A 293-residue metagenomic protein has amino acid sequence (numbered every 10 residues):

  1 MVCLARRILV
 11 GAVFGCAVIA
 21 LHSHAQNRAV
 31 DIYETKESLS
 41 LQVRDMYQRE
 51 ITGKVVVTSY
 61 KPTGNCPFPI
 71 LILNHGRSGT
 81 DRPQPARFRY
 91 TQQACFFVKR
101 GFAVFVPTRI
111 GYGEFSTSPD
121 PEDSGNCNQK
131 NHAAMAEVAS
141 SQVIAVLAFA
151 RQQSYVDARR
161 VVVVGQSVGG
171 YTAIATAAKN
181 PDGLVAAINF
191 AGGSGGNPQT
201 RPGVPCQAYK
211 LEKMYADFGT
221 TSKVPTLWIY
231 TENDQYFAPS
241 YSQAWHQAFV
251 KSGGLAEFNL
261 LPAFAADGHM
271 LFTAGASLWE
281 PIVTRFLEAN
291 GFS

Functional and structural regions predicted by a protein language model:
Q26-N65: N-terminal cap/lid segment of alpha/beta-hydrolase-fold proteins
C66-F68, G76-S116, A238: Short substrate-entry loop that stabilizes the transition state in hydrolases
N74, P107-R109, N189-F190, L261: Alpha/beta-hydrolase
N74-G76, Y230: The conserved beta1-alpha1 loop
E122-S154: Alpha/beta-hydrolase active-site loop
S141-L211, D217: Primarily recognizes the serine-hydrolase "nucleophile elbow" in alpha/beta-hydrolase and SGNH/GDSL folds
A186, G192-S252, E257: The feature captures the conserved acid-bearing segment of alpha/beta-hydrolase catalytic domains
V250-S293: C-terminal catalytic histidine-bearing segment of alpha/beta-hydrolase fold enzymes
